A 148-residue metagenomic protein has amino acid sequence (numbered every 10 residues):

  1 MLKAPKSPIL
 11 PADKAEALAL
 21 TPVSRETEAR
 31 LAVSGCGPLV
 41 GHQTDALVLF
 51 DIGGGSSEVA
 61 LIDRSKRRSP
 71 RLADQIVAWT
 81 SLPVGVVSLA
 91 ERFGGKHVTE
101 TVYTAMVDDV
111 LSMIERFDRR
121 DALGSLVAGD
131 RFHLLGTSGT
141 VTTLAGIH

Functional and structural regions predicted by a protein language model:
L2-L47, L61-R64, R68-P70, Q75-H148: Helical "lid/coupling" subdomains associated with nucleotide-phosphate turnover
D51: Conserved catalytic-loop position in the HRD/HxD motif
G54-E58: Acidic, divalent-metal-coordinating active-site segment for phosphoryl/phosphodiester hydrolysis, typified by short
